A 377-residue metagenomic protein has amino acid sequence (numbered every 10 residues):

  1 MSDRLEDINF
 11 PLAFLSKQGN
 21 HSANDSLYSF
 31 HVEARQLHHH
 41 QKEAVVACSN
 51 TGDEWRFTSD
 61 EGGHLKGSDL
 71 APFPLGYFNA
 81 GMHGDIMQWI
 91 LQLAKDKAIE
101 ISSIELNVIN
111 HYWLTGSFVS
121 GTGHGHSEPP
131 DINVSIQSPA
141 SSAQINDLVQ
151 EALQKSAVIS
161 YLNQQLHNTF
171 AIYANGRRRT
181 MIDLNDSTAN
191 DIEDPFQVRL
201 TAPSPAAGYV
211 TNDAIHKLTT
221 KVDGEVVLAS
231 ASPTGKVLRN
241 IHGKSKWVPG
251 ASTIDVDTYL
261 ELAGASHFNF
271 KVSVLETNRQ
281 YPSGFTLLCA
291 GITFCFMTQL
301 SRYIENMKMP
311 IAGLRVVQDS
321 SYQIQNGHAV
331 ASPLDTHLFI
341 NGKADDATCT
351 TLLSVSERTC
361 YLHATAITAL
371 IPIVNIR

Functional and structural regions predicted by a protein language model:
M1-A80, L91-A290, S301-R377: Extended beta-strand/beta-hairpin segments
G81-I86, C295-F296: Alpha-helical metal-binding/catalytic segments enriched in His/Glu/Asp
